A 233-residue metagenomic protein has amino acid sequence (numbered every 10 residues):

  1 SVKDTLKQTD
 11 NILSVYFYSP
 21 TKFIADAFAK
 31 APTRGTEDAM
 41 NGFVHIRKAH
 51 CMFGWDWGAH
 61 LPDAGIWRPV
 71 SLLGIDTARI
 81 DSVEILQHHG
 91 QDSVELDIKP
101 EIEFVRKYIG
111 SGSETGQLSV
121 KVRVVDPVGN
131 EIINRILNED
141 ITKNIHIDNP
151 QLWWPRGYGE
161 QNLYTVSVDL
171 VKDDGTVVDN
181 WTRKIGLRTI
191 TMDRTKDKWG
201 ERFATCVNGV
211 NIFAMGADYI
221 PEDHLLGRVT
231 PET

Functional and structural regions predicted by a protein language model:
S1-T233: Secreted/periplasmic carbohydrate-active enzymes, especially glycoside hydrolases
